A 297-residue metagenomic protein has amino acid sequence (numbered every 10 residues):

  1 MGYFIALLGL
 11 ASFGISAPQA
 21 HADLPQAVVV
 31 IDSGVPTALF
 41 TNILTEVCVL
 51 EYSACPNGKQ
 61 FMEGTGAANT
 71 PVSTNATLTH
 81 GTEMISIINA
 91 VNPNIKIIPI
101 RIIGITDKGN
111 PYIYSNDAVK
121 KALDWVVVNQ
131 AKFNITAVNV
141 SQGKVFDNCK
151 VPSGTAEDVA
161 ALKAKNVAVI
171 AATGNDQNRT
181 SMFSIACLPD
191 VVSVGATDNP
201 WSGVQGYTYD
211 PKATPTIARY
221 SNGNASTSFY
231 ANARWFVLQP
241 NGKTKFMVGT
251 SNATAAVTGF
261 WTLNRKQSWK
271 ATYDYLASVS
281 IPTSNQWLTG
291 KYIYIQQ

Functional and structural regions predicted by a protein language model:
Y3-S12: Bacterial N-terminal signal peptides
S16, A20-A22: Boundary at the C-terminal end of the N-terminal hydrophobic targeting segment
D23, S86-A90, P111-N139, K150-I170 (+2 more regions): Mature extracellular/periplasmic domains of secretome proteins
D23-I98, G104-T106, K121, W125-N134 (+2 more regions): Active-site core segment of subtilase-fold serine proteases
Q26, D32, F183-K266: Extracellular S/T/G-rich loop segment that most often corresponds to the catalytic His/Ser-adjacent loop
S33-T37, I103-D107, G143-D147, N175-R179 (+2 more regions): Solvent-exposed loop/turn segments at secondary-structure junctions within structured extracellular/periplasmic domains
S73-T82, G174, T244-V257: Gly/Ser-rich catalytic serine loop of serine hydrolases
F133-Q142, S153, K165, S193 (+1 more regions): C-terminal subdomain of the subtilisin-like protease fold in secreted/lumenal serine endopeptidases
